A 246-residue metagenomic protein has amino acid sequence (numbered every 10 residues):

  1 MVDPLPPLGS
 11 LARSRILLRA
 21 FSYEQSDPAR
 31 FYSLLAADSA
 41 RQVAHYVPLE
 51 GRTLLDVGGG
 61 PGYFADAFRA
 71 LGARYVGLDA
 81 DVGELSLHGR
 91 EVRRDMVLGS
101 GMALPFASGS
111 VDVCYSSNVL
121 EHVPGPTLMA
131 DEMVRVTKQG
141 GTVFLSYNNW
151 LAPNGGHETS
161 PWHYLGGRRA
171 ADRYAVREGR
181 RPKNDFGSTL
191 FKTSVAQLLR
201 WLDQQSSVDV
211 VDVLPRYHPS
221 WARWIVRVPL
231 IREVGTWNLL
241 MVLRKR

Functional and structural regions predicted by a protein language model:
M1-A103, A107, A130, H218 (+1 more regions): Conserved N-terminal segment of class I S-adenosyl-L-methionine
G62, V136-T137: Short acidic-hydrophobic sequence patches enriched in Asp/Glu that either
Y115: A conserved beta-strand element that flanks and buttresses the S-adenosyl-L-methionine
N118-H122: Short catalytic micro-motifs in class I SAM-dependent methyltransferases
P124-E132, K138, T142-V242: S-adenosyl-L-methionine-dependent methyltransferase catalytic module, highlighting the catalytic core
